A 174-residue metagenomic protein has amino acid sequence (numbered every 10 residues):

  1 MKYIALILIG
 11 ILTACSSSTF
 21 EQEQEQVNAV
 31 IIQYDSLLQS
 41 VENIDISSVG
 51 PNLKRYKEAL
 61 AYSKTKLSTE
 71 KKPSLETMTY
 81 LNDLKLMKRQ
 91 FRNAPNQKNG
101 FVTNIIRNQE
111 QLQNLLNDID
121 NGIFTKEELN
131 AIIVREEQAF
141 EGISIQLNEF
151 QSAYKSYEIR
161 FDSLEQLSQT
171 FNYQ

Functional and structural regions predicted by a protein language model:
M1-I9: Sec-dependent signal peptide recognition, specifically the positively charged N-region followed immediately by
K2, K54-K57, K64-K66, K71-K72 (+4 more regions): Context-gated lysine
I11-A14: C-terminal motif of bacterial Sec signal peptides marking the signal peptidase cleavage site
S16-P73, T77-T79: Immediate post-signal-peptide N-terminus of mature secreted/exported proteins
Q26, V30-Q33, S40, N52-R55 (+7 more regions): Charge-rich, solvent-exposed alpha-helical interaction surfaces
S74-R92: Short, glycine/alanine-rich amphipathic alpha-helical segment that often forms an alpha-turn-alpha hairpin
L86, Q90-Q174: Extracytoplasmic electrostatic interaction patches
